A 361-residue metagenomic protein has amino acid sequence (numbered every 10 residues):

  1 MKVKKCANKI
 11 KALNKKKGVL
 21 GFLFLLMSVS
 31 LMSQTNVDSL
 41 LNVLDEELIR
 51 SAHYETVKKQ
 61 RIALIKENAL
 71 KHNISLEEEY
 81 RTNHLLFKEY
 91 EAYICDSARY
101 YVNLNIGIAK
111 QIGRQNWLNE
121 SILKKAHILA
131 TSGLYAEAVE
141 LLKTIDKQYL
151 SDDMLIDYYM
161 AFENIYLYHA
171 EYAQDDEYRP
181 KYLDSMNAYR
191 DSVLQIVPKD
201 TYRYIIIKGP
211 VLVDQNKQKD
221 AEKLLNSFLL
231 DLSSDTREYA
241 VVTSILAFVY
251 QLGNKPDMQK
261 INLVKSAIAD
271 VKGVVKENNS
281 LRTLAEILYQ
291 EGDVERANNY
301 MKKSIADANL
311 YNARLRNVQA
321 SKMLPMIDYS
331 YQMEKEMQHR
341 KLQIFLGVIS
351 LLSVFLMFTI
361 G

Functional and structural regions predicted by a protein language model:
K2-C6, I10, S30-E336: A "functional boundary" signal
K5, K16-K17: Polybasic, lysine-rich low-complexity intrinsically disordered segments
K17-V19, P210: Intrinsically disordered low-complexity regions specifically enriched for long asparagine
G21-S30: Bacterial N-terminal signal peptides
Q332-G361: Alpha-helical transmembrane signal-anchor helices
